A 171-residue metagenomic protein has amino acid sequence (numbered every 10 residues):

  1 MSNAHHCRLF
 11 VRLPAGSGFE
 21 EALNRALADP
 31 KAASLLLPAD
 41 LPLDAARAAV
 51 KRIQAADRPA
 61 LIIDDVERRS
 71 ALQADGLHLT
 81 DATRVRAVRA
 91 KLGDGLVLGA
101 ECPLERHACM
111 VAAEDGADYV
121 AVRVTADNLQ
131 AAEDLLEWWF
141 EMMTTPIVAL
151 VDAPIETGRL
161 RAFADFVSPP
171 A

Functional and structural regions predicted by a protein language model:
M1-H78, K91-E105, C109-D118, T144-T145 (+1 more regions): Conserved N-terminal beta1-alpha1 strand-loop-helix module at the mouth
N24, R86, E137: Active-site phosphate/pyrophosphate- and oxyanion-stabilizing loops and adjacent acidic/basic residues in soluble
P38, T80-D81, E101-C102, R123-V124 (+1 more regions): Short beta->alpha connector loops at strand-helix junctions that form conserved, small/polar/Pro-enriched
A74-V85, R123-N128: Gly/Pro- and small hydrophobic-enriched strand-loop and loop-to-helix capping segments that sit at the rims
Y119-A171: Active-site/ligand-binding-proximal alpha/beta "capping" segment
